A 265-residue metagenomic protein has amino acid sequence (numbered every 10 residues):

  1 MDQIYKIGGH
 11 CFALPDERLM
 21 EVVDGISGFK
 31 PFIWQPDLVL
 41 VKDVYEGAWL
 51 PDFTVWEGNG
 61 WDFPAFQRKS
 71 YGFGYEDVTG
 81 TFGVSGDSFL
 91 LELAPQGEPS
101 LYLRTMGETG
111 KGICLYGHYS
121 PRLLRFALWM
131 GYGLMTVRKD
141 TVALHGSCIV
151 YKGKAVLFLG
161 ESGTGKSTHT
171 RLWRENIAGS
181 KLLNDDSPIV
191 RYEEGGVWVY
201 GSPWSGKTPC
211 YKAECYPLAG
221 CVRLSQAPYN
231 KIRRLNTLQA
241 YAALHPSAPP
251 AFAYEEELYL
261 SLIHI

Functional and structural regions predicted by a protein language model:
M1-S162, L172-K181, I189-L262: A noncatalytic interaction/capping subdomain that flanks phosphate/NTP-handling catalytic cores
K166: Conserved lysine of the Walker
H169: Hydrophobic positions on the alpha1 helix immediately C-terminal to the Walker A/P-loop
